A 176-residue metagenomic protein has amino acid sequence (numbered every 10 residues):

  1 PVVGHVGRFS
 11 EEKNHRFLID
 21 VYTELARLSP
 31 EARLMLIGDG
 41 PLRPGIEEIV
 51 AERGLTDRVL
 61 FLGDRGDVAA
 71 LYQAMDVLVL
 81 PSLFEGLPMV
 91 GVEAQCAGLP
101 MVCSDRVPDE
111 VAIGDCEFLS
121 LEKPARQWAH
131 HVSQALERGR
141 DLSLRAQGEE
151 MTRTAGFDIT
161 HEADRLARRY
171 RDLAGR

Functional and structural regions predicted by a protein language model:
P1, H5-E24, P41-E48: A conserved mid-protein helix/loop that constitutes part of the nucleotide-sugar donor-binding site
V3, L18-I19, L34, W128 (+1 more regions): A structural motif in glycosyltransferase catalytic domains
E47-G63: Nucleotide-activated donor-binding/catalytic signature segment of Leloir-type glycosyltransferases, i.e., the conserved
D64, L83: Aromatic "clamp/platform" in nucleotide-sugar-dependent glycosyltransferases that forms part of the donor/acceptor
L78-V79: A short hydrophobic beta-strand element within the catalytic core of glycosyltransferases that build diverse glycans
P100-S104: Short hydrophobic beta-strand element within catalytic cores of glycosyltransferases and related nucleotide-activated
E110-G139: Change "using UDP/GDP/dTDP sugars" to "using nucleotide sugars
R140-R176: A charged, aromatic-enriched C-terminal amphipathic alpha-helix characteristic of glycosyltransferases across folds
